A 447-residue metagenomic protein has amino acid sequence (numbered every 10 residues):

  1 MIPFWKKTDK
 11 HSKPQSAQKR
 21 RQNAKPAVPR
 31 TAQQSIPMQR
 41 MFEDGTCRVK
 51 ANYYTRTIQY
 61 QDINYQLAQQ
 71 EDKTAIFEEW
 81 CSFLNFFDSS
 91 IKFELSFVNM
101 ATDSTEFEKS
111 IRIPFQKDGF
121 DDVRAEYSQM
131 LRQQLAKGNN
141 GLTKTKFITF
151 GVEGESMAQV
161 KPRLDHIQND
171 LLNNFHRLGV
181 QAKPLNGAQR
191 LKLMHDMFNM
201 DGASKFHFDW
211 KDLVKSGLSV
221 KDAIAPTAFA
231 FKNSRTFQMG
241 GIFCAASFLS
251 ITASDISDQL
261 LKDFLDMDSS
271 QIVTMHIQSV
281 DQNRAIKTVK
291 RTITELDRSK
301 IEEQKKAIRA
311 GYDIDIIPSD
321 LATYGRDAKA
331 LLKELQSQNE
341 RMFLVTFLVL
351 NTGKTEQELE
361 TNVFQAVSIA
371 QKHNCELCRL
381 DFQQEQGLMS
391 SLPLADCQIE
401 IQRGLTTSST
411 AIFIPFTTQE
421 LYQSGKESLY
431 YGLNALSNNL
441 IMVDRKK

Functional and structural regions predicted by a protein language model:
I2-T418: Extended, folded cores of ATP/NTP-driven motor/assembly subunits in large transport and secretion machines
T418-K447: Active-site-adjacent "gating/activation" loops or surface patches in catalytic cores
